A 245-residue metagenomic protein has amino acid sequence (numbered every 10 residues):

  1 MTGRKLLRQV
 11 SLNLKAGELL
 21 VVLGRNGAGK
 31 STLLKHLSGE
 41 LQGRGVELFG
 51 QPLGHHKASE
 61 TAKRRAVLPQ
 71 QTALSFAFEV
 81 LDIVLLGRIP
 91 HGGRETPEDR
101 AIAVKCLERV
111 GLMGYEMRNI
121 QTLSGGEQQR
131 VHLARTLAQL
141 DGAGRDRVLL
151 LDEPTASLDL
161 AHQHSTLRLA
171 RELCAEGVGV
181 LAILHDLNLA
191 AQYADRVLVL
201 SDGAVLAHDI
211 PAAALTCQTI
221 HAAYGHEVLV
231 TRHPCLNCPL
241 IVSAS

Functional and structural regions predicted by a protein language model:
L23-R25: The feature captures the beta-strand-to-loop junction immediately N-terminal to the Walker
S38: Helix-to-loop junction immediately C-terminal to a conserved catalytic motif
G45-E60: ABC ATPase NBD Q-loop/coupling interface
E98-Y115, L137: Conserved ABC ATPase "signature" region
N119-L123, E127: Conserved ABC ATPase signature
L149-E153: Catalytic Walker B motif of ABC-type/P-loop ATPase nucleotide-binding domains
C217, A222-S245: ABC ATPase nucleotide-binding domains
